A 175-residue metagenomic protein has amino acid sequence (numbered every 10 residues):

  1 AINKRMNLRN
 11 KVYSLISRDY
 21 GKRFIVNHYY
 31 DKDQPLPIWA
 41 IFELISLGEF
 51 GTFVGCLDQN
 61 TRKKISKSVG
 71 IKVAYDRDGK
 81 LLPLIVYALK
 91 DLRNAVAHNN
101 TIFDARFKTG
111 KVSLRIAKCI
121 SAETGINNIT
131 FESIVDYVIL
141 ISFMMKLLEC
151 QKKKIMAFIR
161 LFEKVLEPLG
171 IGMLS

Functional and structural regions predicted by a protein language model:
A1-S175: Long, contiguous internal "core" modules enriched in hydrophobic/ aromatic residues
